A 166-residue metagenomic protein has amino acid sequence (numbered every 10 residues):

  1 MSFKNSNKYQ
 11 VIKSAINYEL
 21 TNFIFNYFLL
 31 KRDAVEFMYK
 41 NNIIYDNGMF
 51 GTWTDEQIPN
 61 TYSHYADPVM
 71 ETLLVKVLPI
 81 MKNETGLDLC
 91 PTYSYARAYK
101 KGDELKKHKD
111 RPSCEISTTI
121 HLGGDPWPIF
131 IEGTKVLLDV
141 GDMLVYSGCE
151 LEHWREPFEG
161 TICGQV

Functional and structural regions predicted by a protein language model:
M1-T85: Non-heme Fe(II)/2-oxoglutarate
F3, L87, K109, E159-G160: Sterically constrained small-residue positions within well-ordered secondary structures of folded domains
V11-I12, F37, C90-T92, F130 (+1 more regions): A structural signal for short, well-ordered beta-strand segments and their strand-loop junctions that often border
D33, L87, T134-V136: Short aromatic/hydrophobic-glycine micro-motifs
F50-W53, I162, V166: Compositionally biased, intrinsically disordered low-complexity regions
T54, S63, T72-I129: Conserved double-stranded beta-helix
K100-E156, I162-Q165: Catalytic core of non-heme Fe(II) oxygenases with the double-stranded beta-helix
